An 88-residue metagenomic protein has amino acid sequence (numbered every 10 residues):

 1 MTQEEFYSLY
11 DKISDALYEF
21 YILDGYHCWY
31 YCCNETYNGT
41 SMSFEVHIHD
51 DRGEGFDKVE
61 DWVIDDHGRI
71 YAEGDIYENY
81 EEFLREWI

Functional and structural regions predicted by a protein language model:
M1-E4, S8, E82-I88: Short intrinsically disordered terminal tails
Q3-G25: Short, non-transmembrane alpha-helical segments in secretory-pathway proteins
Y18-E86: Acidic, low-complexity, intrinsically disordered interaction modules
